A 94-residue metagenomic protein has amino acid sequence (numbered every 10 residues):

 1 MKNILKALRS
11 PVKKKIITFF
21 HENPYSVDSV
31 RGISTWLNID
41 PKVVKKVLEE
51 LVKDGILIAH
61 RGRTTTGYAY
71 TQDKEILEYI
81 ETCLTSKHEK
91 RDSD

Functional and structural regions predicted by a protein language model:
M1-K6, S93-D94: Short, Lys/Arg-enriched, disordered terminal segments
I4-K13, S29, R61-S86: Short, cationic-aromatic polyanion-contact patches
K15-E22: Short amphipathic alpha-helical elements of helix-turn-helix/winged-helix folds
Y25-W36: Short acidic, hydrophobic short linear motifs in intrinsically disordered regions
N38-V52: Short amphipathic alpha-helical interaction segments
V52-G62: A short, conserved structural fragment
T85-D94: Helix-turn-helix/homeodomain-like alpha-helical modules used for DNA recognition and transcription-factor dimerization
